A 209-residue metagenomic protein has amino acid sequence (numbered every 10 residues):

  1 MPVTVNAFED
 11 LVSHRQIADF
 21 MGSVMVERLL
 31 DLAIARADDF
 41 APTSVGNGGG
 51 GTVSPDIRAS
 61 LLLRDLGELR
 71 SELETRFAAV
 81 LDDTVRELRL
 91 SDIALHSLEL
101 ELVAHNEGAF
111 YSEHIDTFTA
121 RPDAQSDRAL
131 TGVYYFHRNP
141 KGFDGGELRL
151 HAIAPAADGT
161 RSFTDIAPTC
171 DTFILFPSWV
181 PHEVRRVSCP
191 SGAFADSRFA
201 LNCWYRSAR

Functional and structural regions predicted by a protein language model:
P2-L88: Non-heme Fe(II)/2-oxoglutarate
L88-L100, D144: A short coil-to-beta-strand element that immediately follows conserved catalytic motifs
S97, E101, F173-F176: Membrane-topology and secretion signals of cell-surface/extracellular proteins
L98-Y111: A short glycine-rich, His/Asp/Glu-containing loop-to-beta-strand
L102-A104, R121-G142: Short, conserved beta-strand element in jelly-roll/cupin
F110-F118: Histidine-centered catalytic micro-motifs
R128, D144-R209: Catalytic core of Fe(II)/2-oxoglutarate
